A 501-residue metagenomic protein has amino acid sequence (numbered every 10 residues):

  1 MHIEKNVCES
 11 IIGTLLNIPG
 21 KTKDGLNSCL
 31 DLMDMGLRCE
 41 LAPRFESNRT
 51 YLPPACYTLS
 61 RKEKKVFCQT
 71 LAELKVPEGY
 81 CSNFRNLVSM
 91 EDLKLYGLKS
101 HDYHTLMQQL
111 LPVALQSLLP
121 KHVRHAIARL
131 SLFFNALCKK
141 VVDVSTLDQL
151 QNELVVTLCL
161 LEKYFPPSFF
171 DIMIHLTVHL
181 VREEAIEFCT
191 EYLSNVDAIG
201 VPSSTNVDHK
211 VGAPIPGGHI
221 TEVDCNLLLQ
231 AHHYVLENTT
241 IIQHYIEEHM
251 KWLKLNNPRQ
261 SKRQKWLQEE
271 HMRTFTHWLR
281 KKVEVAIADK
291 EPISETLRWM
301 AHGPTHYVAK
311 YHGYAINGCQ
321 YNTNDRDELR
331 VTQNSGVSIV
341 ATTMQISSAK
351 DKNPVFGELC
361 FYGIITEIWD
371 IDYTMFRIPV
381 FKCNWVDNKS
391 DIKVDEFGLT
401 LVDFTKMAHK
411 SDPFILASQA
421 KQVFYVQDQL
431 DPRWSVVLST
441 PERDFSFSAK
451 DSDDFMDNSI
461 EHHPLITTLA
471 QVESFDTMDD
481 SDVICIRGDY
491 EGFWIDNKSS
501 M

Functional and structural regions predicted by a protein language model:
M1-M501: A structural signal for the principal folded core domain
